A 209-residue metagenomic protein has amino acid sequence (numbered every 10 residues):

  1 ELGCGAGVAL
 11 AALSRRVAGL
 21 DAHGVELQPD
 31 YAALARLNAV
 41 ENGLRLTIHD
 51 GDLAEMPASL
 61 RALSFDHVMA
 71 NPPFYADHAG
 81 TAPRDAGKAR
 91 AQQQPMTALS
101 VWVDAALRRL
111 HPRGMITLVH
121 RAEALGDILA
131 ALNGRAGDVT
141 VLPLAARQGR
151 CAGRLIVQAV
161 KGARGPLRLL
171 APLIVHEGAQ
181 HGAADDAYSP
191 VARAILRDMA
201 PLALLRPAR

Functional and structural regions predicted by a protein language model:
A6-G19: Conserved SAM-binding loop of SAM-dependent methyltransferases across substrates and taxa, primarily the Class I
D21-E26: Conserved SAM-binding motif I beta-strand of class I
A35: Conserved SAM-binding loop
G43-L53: Conserved SAM-binding strand-loop segment of SAM-dependent methyltransferases
S59-H67: A short acidic, Gly/Pro-enriched loop at the edge of an enzyme's catalytic core that lines a small-molecule cofactor
P72-V101: Mobile active-site "lid"/loop adjacent to the S-adenosyl-L-methionine
M96-A145, A152: Conserved Class I SAM-dependent methyltransferase catalytic core
C151-R209: SAM/dcSAM-binding transferase cores
